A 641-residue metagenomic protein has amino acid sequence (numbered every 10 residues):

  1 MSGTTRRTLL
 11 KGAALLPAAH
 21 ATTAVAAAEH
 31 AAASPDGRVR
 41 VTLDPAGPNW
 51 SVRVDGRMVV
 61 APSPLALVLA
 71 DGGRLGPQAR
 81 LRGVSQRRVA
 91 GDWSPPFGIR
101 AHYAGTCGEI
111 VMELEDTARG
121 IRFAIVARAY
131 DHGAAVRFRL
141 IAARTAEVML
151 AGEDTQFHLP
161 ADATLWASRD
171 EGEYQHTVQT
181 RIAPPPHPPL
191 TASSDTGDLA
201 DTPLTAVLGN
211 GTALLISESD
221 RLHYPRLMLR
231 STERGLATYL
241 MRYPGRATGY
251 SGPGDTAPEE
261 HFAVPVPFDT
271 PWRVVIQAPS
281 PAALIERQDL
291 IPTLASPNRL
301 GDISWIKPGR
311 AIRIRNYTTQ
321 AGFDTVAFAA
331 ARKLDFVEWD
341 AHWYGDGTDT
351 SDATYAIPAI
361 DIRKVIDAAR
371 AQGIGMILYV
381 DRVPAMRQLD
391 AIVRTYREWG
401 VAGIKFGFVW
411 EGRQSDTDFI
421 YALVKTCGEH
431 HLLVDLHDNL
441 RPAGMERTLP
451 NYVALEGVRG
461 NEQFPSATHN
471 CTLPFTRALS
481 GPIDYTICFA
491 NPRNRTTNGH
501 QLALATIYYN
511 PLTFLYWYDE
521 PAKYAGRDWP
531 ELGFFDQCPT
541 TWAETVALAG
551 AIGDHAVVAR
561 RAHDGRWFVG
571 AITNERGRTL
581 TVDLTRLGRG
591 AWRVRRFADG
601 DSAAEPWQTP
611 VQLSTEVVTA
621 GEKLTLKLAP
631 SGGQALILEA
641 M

Functional and structural regions predicted by a protein language model:
M1-L16: N-terminal secretory signal peptides and thylakoid transit peptides that target proteins across membranes
E29-L294: N-terminal accessory beta-strand-rich subdomains and adjacent acidic, glycine-rich linkers that precede catalytic cores
I99-A101, D170-Q175, R596-G621: Solvent-exposed beta-strand/loop surfaces of large extracellular or lumenal domains
F268-D324, F328, R332: An acidic-aromatic substrate-binding cleft motif
E338-T497, L502: Aromatic- and carboxylate-enriched substrate-binding clefts and catalytic-loop regions of carbohydrate-active enzymes
G481, I487-P492, T496-G553, V558-A559: Aromatic- and carboxylate-lined catalytic core of secreted/periplasmic carbohydrate-active enzymes
A551-R589, Q634-I637: Carbohydrate-binding surface patches
E616-M641: C-terminal beta-strand-rich structural cap/linker in extracellular carbohydrate-active enzymes
